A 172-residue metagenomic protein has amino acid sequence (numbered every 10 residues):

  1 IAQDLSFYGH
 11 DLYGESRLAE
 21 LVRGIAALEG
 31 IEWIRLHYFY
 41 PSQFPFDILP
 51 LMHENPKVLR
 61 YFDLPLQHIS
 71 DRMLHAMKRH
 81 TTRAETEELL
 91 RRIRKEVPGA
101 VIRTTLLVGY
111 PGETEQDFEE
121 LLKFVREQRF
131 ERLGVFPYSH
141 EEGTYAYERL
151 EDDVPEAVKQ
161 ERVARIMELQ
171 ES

Functional and structural regions predicted by a protein language model:
I1-E115: Conserved SAM/AdoMet-binding glycine-rich loop
K57-R60, R72-S172: A structural motif corresponding to the C-terminal lobe/cap of the Radical SAM core domain
